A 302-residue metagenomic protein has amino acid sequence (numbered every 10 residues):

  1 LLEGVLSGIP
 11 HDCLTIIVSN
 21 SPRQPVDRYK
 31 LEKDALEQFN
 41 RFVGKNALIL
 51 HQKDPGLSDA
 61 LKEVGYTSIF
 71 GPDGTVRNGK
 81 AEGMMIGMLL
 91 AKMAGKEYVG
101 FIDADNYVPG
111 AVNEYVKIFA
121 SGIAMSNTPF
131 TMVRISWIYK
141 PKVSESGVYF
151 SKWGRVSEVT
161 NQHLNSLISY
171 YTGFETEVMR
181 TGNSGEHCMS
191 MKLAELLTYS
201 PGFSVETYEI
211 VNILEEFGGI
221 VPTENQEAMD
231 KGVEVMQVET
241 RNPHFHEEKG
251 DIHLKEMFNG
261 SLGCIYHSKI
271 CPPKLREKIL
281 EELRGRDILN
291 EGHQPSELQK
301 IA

Functional and structural regions predicted by a protein language model:
L2-L14, Q38-F42: Short, acidic, metal-binding catalytic loop of nucleotide-sugar glycosyltransferases
S19-P22: Acidic ATP/Mg2+-coordinating residue in the GHKL
D27-K96: Active-site-proximal specificity loops/subdomain of glycosyltransferases
Q52, V133-S136, V238: Short glycine/serine/threonine-enriched helix-capping/active-site loop that flanks the nucleotide-sugar donor pocket
V76-M84, R155-T160, G202-E206: Phosphate/oxyanion-binding active-site loops and adjacent basic polyanion-contact surfaces
K96-P109: Short beta-strand-to-loop acidic/aromatic patch adjacent to the donor-nucleotide binding site
P109-M191, E195: Conserved catalytic core of nucleotide-sugar-dependent glycosyltransferases
F203-A302: C-terminal catalytic/acceptor-binding lobe
